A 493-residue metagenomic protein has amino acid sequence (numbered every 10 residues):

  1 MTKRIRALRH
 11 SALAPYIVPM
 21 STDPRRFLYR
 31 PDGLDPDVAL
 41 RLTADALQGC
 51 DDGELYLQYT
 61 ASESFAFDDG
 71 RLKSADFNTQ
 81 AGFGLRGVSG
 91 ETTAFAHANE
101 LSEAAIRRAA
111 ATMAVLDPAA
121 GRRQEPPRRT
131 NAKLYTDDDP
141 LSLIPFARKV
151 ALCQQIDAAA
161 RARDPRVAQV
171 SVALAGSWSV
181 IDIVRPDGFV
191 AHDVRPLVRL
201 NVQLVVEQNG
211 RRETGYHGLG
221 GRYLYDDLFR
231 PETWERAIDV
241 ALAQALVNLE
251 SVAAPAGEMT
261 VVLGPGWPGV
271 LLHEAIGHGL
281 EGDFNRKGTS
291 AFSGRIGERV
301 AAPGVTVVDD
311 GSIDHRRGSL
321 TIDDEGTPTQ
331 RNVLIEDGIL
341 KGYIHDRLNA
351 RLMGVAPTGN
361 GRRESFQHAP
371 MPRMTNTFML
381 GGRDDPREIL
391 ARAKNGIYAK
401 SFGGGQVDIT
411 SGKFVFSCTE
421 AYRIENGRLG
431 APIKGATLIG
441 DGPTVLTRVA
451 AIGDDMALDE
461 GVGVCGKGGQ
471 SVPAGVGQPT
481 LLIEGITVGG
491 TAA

Functional and structural regions predicted by a protein language model:
R4, H10-A493: N-terminal small-residue-enriched
